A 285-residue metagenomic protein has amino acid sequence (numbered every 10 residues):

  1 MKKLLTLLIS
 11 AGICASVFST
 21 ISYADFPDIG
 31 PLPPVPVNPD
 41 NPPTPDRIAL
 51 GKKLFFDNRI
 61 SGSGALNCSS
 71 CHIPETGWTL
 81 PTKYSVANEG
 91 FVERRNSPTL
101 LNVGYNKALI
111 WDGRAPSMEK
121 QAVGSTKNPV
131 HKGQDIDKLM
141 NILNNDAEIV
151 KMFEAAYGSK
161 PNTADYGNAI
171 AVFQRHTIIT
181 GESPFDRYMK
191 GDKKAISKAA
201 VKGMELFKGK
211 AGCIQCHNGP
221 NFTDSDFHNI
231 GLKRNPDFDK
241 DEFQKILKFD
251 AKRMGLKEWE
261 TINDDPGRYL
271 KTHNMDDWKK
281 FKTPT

Functional and structural regions predicted by a protein language model:
M1-I9: Bacterial N-terminal signal peptides that target proteins for export
L5, S19-T285: Periplasmic c-type cytochrome electron-transfer domains
L8-S16: Bacterial N-terminal signal peptides
